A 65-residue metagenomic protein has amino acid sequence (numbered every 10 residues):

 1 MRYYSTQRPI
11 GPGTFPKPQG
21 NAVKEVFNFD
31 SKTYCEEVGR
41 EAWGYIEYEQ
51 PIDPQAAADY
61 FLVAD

Functional and structural regions predicted by a protein language model:
M1-G11: Short, extreme N-terminal segment that most often corresponds to the first beta-strand
P9-D65: Acidic, low-complexity, intrinsically disordered interaction modules
